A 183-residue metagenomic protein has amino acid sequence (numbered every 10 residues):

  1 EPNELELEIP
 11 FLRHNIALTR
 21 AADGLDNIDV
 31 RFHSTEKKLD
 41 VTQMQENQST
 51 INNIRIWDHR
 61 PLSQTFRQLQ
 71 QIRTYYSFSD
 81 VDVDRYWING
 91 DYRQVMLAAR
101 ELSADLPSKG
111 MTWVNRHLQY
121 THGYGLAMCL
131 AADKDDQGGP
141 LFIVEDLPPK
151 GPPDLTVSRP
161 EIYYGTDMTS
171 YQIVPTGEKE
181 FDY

Functional and structural regions predicted by a protein language model:
E1-Y183: Soluble extracytoplasmic regions of secretory-pathway and membrane proteins
